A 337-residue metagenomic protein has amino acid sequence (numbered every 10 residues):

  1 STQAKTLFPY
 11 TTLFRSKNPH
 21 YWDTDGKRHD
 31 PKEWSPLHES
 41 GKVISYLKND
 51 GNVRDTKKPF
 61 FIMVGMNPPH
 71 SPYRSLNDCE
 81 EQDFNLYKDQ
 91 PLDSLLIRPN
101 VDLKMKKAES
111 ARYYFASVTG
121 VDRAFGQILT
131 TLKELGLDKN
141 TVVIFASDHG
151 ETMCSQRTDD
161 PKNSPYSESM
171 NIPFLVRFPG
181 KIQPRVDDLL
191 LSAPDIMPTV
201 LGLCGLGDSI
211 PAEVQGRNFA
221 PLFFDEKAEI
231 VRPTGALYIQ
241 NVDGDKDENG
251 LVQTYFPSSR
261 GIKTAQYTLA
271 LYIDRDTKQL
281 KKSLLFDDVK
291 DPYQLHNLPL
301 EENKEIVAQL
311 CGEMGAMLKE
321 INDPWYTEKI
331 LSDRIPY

Functional and structural regions predicted by a protein language model:
T2-L13: Short, small-residue-biased leader/transition segments that mark boundaries at the very start of proteins
K5, L37-G51, G126: Amphipathic, non-transmembrane alpha-helical secondary structure
R15-H29, L47-A193, G202-E213, R275-Q279 (+2 more regions): Active-site-proximal cap/lid insertion segments
D30-P36: Outer-membrane beta-barrel proteins
V43, F61-V64, F174-L175, V200 (+2 more regions): A short aromatic-rich beta-strand->coil structural motif
I44-K48, F115, D122-L129, K133 (+7 more regions): Non-transmembrane alpha-helical segments in soluble domains of secreted/periplasmic/extracellular proteins
H149-S155, I182, P194-M197, G202-D288 (+1 more regions): C-terminal cap/loop subdomain of S1 sulfatases and analogous C-terminal strand-loop tails that border
L298-Y337: Long, internal low-complexity/basic segments
